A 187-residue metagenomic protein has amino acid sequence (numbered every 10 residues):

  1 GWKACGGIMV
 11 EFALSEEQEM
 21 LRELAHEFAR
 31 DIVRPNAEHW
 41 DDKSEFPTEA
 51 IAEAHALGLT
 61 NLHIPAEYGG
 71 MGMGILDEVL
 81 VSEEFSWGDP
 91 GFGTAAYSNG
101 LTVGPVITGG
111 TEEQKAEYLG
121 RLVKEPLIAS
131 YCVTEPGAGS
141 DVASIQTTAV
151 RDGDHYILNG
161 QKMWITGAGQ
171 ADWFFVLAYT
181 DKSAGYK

Functional and structural regions predicted by a protein language model:
W2-S98, E117-K124: Amphipathic, small/basic residue-rich leader segments at the start of a protein or domain
A4-A13, M71-M73, G93, E113-K187: FAD-binding core of flavoproteins
Q18, A29, G58, P65 (+6 more regions): Buried hydrophobic positions in well-ordered alpha/beta secondary-structure cores of metabolic enzymes
A54-A56, L101-T102, V150-R151: Short hydrophobic "helix-edge" motifs at membrane interfaces and signal-peptide entry regions
G100-G109: Helix-loop "lid/cap" segments that line or gate small-molecule binding pockets
